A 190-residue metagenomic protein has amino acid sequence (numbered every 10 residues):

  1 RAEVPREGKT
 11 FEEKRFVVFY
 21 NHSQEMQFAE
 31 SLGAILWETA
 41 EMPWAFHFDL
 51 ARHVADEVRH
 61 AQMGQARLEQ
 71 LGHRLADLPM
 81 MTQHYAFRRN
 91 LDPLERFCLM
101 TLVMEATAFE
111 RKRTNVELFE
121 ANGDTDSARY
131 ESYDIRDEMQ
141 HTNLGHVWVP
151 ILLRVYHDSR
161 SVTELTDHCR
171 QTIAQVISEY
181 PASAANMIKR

Functional and structural regions predicted by a protein language model:
R1-R190: Non-heme di-metal
